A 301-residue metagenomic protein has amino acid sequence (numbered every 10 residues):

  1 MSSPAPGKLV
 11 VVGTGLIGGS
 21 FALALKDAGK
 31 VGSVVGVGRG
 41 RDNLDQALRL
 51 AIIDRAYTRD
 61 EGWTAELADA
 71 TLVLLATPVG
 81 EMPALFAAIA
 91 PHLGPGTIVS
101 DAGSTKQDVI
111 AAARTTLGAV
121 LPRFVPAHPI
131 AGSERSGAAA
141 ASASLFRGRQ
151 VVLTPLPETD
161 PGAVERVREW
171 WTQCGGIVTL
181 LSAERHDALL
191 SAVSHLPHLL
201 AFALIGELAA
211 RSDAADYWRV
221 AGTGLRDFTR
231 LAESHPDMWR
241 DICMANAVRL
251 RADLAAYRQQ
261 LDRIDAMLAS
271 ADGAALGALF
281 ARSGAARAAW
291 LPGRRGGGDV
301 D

Functional and structural regions predicted by a protein language model:
M1-L67: NAD(P)+-binding Rossmann beta1-loop-alpha1 motif at the extreme N-terminus of oxidoreductases
K8, S33-V34, R123, Q150 (+1 more regions): Residues at the starts of beta-strands that form the adenosine-phosphate
E61-L93, T97-I98: Rossmann-like NAD(P)-binding element
A76-P78, G103, P155: Glycine-rich, N-terminal phosphate-binding loop of Rossmann-like dinucleotide-binding domains
L85-A139: Rossmann-like NAD(P)(H) cofactor-binding subdomain of soluble oxidoreductases
A143-R230: Internal alpha-helical scaffold of NAD(P)-dependent oxidoreductase catalytic cores
A214-S283: Interdomain hinge/lid region at the active-site interface of Rossmann-like NAD(P)-dependent oxidoreductases
A288-D301: Long, positively charged, glycine-interspersed low-complexity recognition regions
